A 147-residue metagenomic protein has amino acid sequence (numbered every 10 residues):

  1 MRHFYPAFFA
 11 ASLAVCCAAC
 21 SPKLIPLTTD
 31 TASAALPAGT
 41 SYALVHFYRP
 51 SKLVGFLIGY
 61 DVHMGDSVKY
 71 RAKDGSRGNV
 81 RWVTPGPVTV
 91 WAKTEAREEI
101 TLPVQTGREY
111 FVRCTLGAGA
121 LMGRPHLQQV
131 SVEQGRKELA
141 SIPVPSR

Functional and structural regions predicted by a protein language model:
M1-S21: Sec-dependent bacterial lipoprotein signal peptides
C20-R147: Short loop/turn and low-complexity linker motifs enriched in small/turn-promoting residues
